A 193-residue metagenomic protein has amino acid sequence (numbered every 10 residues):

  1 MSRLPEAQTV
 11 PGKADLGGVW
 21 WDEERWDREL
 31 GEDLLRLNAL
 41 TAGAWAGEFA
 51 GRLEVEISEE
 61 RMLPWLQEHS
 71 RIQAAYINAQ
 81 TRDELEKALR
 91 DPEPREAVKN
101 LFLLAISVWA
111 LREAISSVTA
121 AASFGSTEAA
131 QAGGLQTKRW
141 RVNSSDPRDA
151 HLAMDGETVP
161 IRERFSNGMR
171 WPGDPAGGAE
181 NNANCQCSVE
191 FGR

Functional and structural regions predicted by a protein language model:
M1-G134, I161, F191-R193: N-terminal leader/targeting and assembly helices and adjacent pre-domain segments
V10, D15-L16, M154, S166 (+2 more regions): Intrinsically disordered, low-complexity segments enriched in small/polar residues
S116, A121-M169: Short, hydrophobic/π-rich interface segment
P172-G192: C-terminal edge-of-domain segments
